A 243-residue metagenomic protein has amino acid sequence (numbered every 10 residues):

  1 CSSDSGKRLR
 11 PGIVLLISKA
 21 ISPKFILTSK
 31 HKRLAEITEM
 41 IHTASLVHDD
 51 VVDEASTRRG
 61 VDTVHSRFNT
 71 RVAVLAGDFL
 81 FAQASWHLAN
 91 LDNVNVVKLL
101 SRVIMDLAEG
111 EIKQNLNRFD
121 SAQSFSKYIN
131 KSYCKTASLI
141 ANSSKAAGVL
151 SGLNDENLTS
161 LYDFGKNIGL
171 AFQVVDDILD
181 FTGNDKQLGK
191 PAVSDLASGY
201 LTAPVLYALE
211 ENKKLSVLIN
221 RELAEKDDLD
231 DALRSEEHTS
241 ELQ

Functional and structural regions predicted by a protein language model:
C1-S240: All-alpha prenyltransferase/terpene-synthase fold signal
